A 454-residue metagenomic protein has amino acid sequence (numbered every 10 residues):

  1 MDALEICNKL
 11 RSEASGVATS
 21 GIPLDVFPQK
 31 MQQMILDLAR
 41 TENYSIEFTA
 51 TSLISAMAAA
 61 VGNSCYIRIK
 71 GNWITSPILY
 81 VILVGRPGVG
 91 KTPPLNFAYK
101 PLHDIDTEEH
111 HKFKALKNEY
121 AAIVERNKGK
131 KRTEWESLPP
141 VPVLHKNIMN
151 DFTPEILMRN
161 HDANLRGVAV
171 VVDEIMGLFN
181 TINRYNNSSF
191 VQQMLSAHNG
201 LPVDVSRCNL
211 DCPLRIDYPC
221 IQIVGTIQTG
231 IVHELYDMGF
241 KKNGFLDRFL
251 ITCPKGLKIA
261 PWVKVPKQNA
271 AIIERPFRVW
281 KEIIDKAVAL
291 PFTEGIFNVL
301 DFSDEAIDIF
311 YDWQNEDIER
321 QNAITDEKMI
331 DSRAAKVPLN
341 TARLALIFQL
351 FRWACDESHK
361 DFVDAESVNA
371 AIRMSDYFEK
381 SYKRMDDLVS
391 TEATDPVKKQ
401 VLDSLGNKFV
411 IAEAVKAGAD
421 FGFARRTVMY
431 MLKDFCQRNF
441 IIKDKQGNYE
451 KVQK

Functional and structural regions predicted by a protein language model:
M1-K454: Phosphate-handling catalytic cores of nucleic-acid transaction enzymes
